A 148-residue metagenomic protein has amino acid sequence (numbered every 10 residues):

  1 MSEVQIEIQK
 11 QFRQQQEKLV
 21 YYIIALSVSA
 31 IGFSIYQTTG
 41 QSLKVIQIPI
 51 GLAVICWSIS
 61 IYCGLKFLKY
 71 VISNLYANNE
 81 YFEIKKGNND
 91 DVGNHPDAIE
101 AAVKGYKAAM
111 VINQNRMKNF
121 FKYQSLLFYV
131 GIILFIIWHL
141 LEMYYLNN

Functional and structural regions predicted by a protein language model:
M1-G40: Cytosolic-side membrane-entry/anchor segment at the start of a transmembrane helix
L43-N148: Alpha-helical transmembrane segments of integral membrane proteins
